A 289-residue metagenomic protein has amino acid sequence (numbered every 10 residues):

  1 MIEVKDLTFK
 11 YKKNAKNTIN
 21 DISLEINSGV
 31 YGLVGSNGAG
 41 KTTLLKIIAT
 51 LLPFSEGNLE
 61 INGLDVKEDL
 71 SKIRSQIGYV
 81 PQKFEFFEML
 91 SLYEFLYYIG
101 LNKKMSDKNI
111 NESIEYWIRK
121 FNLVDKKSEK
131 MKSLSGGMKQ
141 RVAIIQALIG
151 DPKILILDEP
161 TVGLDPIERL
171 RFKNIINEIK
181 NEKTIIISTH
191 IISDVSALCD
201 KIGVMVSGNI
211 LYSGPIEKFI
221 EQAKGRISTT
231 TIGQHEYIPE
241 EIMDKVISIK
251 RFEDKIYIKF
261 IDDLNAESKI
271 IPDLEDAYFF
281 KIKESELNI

Functional and structural regions predicted by a protein language model:
M1-V4, T8-D21, N27, D69-L70: A short, flexible loop at the N-terminus of ABC-type nucleotide-binding domains that lies
S36-G40: Walker A (P-loop) phosphate-binding loop of ABC-type ATPase nucleotide-binding domains
G57-E68, K72-I73: Conserved ABC transporter NBD signature motif
M89, K130-G137: Conserved ABC ATPase signature
Y97, L101, K108-K126: Conserved ABC ATPase "signature" region
L155-E159, L164: Catalytic Walker B motif of ABC-type/P-loop ATPase nucleotide-binding domains
F172-I258: ABC transporter nucleotide-binding domain
